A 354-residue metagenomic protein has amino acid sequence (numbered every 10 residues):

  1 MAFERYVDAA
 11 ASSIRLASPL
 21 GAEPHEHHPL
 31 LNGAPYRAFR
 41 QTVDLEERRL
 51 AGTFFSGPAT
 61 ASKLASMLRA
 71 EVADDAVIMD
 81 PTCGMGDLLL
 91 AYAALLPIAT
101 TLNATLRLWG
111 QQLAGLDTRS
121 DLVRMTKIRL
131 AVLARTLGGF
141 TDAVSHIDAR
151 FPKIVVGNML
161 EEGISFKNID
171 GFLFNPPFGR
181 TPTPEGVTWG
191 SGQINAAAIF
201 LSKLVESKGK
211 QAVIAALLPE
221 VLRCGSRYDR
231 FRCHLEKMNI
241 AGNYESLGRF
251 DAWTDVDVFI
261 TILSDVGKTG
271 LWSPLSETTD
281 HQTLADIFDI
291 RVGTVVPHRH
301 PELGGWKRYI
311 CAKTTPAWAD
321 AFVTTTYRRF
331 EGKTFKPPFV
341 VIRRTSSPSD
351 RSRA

Functional and structural regions predicted by a protein language model:
M1-V132, N158, P176, C224 (+1 more regions): Class I S-adenosyl-L-methionine
R49-L50, S56-K63, C83-L90, S120-V123 (+1 more regions): Signature of N6-adenine DNA methyltransferases within the class I
V72-A73, L108, I164-N168, P301-G304 (+1 more regions): Flexible, charged surface loops at secondary-structure boundaries
A76, D170, F339: Conserved acidic residues
L102-R107, F140-A149, C233-M238: Short, conserved catalytic or adaptor-binding loops enriched in Gly and charged residues
K127-E162: S-adenosyl-L-methionine
H281-A354: Polybasic, glycine- and aromatic-enriched phosphate-binding surface used to engage nucleic acids
